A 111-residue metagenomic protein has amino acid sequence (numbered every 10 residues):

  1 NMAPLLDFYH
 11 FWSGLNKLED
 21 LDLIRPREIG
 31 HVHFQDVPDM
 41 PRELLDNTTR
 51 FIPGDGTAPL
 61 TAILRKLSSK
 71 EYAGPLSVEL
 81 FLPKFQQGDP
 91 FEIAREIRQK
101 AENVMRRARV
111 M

Functional and structural regions predicted by a protein language model:
N1-M111: Histidine-acidic metal/acid-base catalytic patches
